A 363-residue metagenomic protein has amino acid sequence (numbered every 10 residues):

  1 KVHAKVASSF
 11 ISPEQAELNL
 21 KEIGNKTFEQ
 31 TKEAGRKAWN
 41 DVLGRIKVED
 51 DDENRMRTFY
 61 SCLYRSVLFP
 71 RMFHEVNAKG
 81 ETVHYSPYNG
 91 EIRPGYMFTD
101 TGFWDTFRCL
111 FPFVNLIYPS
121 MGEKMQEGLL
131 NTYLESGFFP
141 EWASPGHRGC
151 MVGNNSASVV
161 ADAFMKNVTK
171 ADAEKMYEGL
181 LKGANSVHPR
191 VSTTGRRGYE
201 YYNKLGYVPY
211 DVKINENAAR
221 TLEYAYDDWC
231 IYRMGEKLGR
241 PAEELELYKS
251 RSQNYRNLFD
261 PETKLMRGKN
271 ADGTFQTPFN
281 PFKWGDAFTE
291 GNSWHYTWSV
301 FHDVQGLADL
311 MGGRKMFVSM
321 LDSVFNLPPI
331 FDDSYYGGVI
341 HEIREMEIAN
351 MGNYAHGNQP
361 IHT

Functional and structural regions predicted by a protein language model:
K1-M97, F138-E141, K170, E174 (+1 more regions): Acidic/polar, glycine-enriched structural segments that form the non-catalytic walls/loops of the carbohydrate-binding
R57, F111, S144-V168: N-terminal catalytic cores of secreted or lumenal carbohydrate-active enzymes
C62, L129-S136, G235: Primarily short, surface-exposed interaction patches in extracytoplasmic proteins
V76-E81, K124-N131, F139-S144, L265-N270: Short, glycine/acidic-rich hinge or "gate" loops at secondary-structure transitions that mediate conformational
R93-F111, L116-Y118, A157, N167-T363: Active-site core of glycosidic bond-cleaving carbohydrate-active enzymes
K124-E127, T132, A143, H147-V152 (+2 more regions): Mobile, glycine-rich extracellular loop/lid and propeptide segments that shape or gate substrate/ligand access
N131-E141, L258, A287: Catalytic or ion-translocation cores adjacent to nucleophile or general acid/base/metal-coordination motifs in diverse
G137-P140, N154, G357-P360: Generic helix N-cap/helix-start motif at coil->alpha-helix transitions
